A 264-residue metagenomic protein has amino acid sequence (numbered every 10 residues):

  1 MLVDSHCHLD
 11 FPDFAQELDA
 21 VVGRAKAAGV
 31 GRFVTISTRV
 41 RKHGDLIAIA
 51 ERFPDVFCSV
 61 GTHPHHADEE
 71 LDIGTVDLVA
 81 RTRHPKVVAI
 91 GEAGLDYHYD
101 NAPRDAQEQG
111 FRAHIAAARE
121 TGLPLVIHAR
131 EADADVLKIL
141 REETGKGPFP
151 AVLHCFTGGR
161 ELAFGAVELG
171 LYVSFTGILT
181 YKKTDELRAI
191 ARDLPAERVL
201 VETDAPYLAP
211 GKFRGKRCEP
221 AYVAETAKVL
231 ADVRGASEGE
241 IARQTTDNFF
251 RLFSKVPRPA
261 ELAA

Functional and structural regions predicted by a protein language model:
M1-A264: Mid-domain alpha/beta scaffold segments of enzyme catalytic cores
